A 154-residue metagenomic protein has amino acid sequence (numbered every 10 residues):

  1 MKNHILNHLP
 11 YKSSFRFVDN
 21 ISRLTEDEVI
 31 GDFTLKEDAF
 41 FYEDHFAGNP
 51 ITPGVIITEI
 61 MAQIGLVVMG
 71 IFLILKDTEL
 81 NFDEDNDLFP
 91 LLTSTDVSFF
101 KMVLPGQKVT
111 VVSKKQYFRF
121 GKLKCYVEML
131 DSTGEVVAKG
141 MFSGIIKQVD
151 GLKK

Functional and structural regions predicted by a protein language model:
M1-K12, E84: Short aromatic-glycine motifs in intrinsically disordered, low-complexity regions
L6, G48, S98-K101: Beta-strand-rich interaction surfaces with strong enrichment in secreted/lumenal proteins
P10-I57: Catalytic strand-loop segment that frames the active site of acyl-thioester-processing enzymes
D19, D96-V97, V127: Hydrophobic/aromatic beta-strand elements that line small-molecule binding cavities or substrate pockets in beta-rich
T52, I57-M69: Active-site- and interface-proximal helix/loop "cap" or "latch" segments in soluble metabolic and energy-transducing
L66-V112: Hydrophobic beta-strand-centered segment that forms part of the acyl-chain substrate-binding groove
M102-K154: HotDog/MaoC-like acyl-thioester-processing domains
